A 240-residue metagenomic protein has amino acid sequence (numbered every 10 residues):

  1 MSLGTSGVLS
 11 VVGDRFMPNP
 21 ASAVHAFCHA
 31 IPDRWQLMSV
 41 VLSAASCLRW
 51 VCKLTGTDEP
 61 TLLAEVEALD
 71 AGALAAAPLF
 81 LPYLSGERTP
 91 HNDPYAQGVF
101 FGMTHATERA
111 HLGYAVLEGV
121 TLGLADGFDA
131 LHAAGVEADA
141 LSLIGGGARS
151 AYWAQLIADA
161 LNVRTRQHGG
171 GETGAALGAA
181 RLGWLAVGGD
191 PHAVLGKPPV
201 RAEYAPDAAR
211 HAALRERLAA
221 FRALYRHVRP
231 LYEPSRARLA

Functional and structural regions predicted by a protein language model:
M1-A240: Active-site core segments that coordinate phosphate-bearing ligands/cofactors across diverse enzyme families
